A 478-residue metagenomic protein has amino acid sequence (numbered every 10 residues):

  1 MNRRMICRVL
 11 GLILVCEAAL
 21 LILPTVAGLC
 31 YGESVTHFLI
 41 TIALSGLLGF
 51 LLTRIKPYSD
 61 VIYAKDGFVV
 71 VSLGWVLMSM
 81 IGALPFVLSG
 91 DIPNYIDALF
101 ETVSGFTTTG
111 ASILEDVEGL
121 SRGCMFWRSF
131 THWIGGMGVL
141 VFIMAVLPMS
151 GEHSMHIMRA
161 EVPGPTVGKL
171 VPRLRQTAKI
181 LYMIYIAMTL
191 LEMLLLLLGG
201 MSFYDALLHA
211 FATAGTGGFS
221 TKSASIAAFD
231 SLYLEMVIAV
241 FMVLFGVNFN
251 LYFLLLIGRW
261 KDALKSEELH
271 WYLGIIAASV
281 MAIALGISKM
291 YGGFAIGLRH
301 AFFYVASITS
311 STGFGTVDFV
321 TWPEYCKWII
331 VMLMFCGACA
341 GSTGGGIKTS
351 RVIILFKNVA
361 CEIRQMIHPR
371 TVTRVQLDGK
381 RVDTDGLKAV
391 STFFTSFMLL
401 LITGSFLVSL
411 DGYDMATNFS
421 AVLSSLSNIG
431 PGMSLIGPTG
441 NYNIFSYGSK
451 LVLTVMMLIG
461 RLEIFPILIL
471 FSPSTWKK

Functional and structural regions predicted by a protein language model:
M1-K478: Membrane-proximal intracellular helices of multi-pass ion channels
